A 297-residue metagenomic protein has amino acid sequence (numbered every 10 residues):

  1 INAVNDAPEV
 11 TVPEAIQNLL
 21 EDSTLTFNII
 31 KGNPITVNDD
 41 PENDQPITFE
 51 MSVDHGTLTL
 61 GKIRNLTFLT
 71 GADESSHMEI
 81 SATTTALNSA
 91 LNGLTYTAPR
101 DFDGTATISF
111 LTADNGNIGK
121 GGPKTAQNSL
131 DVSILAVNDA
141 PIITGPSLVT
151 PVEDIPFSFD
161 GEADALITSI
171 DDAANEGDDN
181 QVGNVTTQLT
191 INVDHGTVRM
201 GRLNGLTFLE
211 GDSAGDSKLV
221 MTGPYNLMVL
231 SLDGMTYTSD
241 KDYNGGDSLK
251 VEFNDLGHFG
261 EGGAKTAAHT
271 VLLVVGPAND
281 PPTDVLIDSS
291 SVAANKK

Functional and structural regions predicted by a protein language model:
I1-K297: Extracellular glycosylation-rich, acidic/polar low-complexity regions of adhesion- and matrix-associated proteins
